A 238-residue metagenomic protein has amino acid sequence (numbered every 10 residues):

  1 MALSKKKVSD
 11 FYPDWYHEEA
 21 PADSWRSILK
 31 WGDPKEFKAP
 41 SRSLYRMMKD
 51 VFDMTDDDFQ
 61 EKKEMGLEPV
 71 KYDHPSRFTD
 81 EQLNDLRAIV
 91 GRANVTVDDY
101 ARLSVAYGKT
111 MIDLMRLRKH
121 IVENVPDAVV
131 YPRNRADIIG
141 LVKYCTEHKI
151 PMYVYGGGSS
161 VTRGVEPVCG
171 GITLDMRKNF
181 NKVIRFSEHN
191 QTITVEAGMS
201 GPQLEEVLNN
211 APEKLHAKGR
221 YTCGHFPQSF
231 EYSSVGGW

Functional and structural regions predicted by a protein language model:
M1-G156, S160-W238: Noncatalytic alpha-helical scaffold of FAD-dependent oxidoreductases
